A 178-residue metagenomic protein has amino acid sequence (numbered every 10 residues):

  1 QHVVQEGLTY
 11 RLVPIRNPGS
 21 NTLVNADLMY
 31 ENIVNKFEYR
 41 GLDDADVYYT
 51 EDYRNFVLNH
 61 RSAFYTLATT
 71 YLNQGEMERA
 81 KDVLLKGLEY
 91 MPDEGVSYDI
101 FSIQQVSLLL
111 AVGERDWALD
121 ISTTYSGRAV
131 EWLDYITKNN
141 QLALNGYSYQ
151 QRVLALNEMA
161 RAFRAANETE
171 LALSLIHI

Functional and structural regions predicted by a protein language model:
Q1-I176: ER/secretory pathway lumenal C-terminal domains and tails of membrane proteins involved in glycoprotein biogenesis
